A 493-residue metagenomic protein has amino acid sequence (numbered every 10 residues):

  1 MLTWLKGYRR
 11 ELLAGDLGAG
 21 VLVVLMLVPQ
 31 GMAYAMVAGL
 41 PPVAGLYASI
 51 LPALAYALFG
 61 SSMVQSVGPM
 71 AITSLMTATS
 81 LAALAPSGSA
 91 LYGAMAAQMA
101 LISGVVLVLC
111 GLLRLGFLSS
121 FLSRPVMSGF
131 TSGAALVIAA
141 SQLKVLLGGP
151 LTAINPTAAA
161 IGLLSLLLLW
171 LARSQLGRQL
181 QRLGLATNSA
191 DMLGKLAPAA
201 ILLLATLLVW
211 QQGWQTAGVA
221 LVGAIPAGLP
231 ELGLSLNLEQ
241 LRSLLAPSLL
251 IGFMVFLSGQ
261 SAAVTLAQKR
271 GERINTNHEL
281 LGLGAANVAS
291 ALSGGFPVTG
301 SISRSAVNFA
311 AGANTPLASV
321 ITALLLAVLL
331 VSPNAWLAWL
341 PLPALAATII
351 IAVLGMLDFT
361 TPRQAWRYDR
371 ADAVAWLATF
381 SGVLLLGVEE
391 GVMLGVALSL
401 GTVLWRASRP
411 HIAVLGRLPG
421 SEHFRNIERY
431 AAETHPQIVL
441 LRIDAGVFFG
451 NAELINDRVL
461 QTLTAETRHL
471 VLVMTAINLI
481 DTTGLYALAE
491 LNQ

Functional and structural regions predicted by a protein language model:
M1-L418, H435, N451: Transmembrane helical cores of multi-pass ion-transport proteins
L415-P419, H423-Q493: Structured cytosolic domains appended to multi-pass membrane proteins
